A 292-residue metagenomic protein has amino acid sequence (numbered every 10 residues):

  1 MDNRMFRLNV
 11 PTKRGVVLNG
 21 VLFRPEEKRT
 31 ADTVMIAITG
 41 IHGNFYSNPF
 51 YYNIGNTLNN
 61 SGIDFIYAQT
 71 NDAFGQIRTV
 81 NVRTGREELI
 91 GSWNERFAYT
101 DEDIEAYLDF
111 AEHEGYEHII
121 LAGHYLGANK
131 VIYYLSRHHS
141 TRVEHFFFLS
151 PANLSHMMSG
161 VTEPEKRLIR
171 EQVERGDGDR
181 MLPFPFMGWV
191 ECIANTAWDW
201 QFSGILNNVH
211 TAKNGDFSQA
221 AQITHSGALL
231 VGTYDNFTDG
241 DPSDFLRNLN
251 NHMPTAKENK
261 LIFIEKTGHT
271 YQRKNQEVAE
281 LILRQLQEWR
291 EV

Functional and structural regions predicted by a protein language model:
M1-R29: N-terminal cap/lid segment of alpha/beta-hydrolase-fold proteins
T12, G178-W289: Serine-hydrolase catalytic core
E27-T79: Short, surface-exposed "cap/lid" segments of acyl-processing enzymes
A37-I38, A122, L149, L230-G232: Short hydrophobic segments within beta-strands
I41, Y125, A152, T233-Y234: Residue-level signal for short, function-critical loop segments
V82-H113: Alpha/beta-hydrolase active-site loop
D109-R175, Q201-S203: Primarily recognizes the serine-hydrolase "nucleophile elbow" in alpha/beta-hydrolase and SGNH/GDSL folds
